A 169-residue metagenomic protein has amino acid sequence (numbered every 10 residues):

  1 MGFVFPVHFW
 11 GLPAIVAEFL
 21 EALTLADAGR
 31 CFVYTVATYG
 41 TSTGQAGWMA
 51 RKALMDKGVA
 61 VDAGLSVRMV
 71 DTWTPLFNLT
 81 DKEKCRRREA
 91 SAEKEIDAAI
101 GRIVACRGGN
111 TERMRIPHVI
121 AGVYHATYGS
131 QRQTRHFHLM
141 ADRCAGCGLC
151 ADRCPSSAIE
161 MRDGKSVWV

Functional and structural regions predicted by a protein language model:
M1-F5, F9-Q131: FMN-binding flavodoxin-like domain, especially the glycine-rich phosphate-binding loop
A63, H138-L139: Generic structural signal for residues positioned in beta-strands
T134-R135: Short loop/turn microsegments at loop-to-beta-strand junctions
L139-M140, A145-V169: Iron-sulfur cluster-binding cysteine motifs and their immediate structural context in ferredoxin-like electron-transfer
